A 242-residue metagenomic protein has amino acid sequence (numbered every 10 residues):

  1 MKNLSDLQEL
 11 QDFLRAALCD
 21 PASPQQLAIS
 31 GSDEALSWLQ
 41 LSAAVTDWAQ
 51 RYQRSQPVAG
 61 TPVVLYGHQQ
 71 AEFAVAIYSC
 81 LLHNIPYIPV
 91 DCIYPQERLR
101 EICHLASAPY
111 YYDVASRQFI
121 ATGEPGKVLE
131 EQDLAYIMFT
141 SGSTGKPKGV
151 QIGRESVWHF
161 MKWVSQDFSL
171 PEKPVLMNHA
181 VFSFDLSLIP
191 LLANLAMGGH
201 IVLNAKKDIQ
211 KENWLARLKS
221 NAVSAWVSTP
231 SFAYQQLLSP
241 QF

Functional and structural regions predicted by a protein language model:
M1-E155, F168-S169: Carrier-protein-dependent adenylate-forming modules in NRPS/ANL systems
G67-H68, M138-S141, P174, A180-V181 (+1 more regions): Active-site beta-alpha turn of Rossmann-fold NAD(P)-dependent dehydrogenases/reductases
H68, V181-S183, V223-F242: Adenylate-forming
E72, S79, P174-V175, P190-A193 (+2 more regions): Acidic donor-binding helix in nucleotide-sugar-dependent glycosyltransferases
E72-A74, Q96-L99, L186-S187, K211-E212 (+1 more regions): Short, well-ordered alpha-helical microsegments
N84, I102, N194, G198 (+1 more regions): Residue-level signal for inorganic ion chemistry
K148-V175, F184-A225: Conserved AMP-binding/adenylation subdomain of ANL enzymes
